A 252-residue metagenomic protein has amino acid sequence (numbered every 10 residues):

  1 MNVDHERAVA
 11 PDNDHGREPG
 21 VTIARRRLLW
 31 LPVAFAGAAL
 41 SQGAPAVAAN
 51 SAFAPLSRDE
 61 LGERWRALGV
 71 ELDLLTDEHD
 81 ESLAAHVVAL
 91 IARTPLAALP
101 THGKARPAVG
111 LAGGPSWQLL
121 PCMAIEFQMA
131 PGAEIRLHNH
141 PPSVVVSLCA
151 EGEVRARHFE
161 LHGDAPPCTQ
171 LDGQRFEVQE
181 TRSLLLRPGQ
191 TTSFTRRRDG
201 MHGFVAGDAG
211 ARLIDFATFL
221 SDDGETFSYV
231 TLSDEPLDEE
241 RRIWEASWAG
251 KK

Functional and structural regions predicted by a protein language model:
M1-I23: N-terminal secretory signal peptides
I23-S41: N-terminal export leaders
Q42-H79, P236-L237, E245-K252: C-terminal segment of N-terminal export signals and the immediately downstream linker at the start of the mature
I125-N139: Conserved short histidine dyad/triad with adjacent acidic residue
I135-H138, A156-R157, F194, G200-A206: Short beta-strand His + acidic residue motifs that chelate non-heme Fe in jelly-roll/DSBH and cupin folds
P142-V144, L148-R157: Glycine- and acidic-residue-biased ligand/ion/polar-headgroup-sensing regions
G163-R196: Short acidic-glycine-tyrosine-enriched beta hairpin
M201-K252: Double-stranded beta-helix
